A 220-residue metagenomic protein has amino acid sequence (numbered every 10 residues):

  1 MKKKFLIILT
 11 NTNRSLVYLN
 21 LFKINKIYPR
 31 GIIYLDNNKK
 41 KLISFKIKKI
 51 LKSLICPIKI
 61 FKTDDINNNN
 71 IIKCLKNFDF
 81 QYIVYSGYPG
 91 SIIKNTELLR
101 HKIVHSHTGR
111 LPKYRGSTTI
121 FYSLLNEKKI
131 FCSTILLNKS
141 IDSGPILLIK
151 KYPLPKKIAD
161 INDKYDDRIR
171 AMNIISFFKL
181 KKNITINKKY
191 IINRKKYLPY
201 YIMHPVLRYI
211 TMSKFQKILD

Functional and structural regions predicted by a protein language model:
M1-D220: One-carbon transfer enzymes
